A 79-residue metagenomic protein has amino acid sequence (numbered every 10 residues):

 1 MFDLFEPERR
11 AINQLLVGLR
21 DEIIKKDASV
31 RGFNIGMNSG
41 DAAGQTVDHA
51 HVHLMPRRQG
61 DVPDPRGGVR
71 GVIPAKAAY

Functional and structural regions predicted by a protein language model:
M1-Y79: HIT superfamily nucleotide-processing domains
